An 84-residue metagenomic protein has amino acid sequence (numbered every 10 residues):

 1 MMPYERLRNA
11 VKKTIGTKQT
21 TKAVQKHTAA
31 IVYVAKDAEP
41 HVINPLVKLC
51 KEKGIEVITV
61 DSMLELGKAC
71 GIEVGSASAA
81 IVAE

Functional and structural regions predicted by a protein language model:
M1-A30, E39: Ribosome large-subunit tunnel/peptidyl-transferase-proximal elements
N9, A35, I55: Glycine- and other small-residue-rich loops at beta-strand/loop junctions that grip anionic moieties
T21-K22, L46, C70: Short, flexible, solvent-exposed loop/turn segments with mixed acidic/basic and small polar residues
T28-I31, S76-S78: Short, surface-exposed beta-edge/turn micro-motifs
I31, P40-I58, E65: Amphipathic, hydrophobic secondary-structure cores in small proteins
D37-A38, E84: Short glycine-rich anion-binding loops that position phosphate/pyrophosphate groups of nucleotides and phosphorylated
I55-E84: C-terminal structural segments of small proteins and small subunits
